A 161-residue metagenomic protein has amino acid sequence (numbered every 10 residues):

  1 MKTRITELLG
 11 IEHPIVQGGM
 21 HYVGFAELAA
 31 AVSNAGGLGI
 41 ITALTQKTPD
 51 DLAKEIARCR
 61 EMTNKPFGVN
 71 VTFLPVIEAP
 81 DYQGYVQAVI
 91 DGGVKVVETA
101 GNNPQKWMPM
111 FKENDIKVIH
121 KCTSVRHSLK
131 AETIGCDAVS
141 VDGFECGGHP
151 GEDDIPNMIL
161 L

Functional and structural regions predicted by a protein language model:
M1-L161: Active-site entrance/lid segments in N-terminal catalytic domains of soluble metabolic enzymes
